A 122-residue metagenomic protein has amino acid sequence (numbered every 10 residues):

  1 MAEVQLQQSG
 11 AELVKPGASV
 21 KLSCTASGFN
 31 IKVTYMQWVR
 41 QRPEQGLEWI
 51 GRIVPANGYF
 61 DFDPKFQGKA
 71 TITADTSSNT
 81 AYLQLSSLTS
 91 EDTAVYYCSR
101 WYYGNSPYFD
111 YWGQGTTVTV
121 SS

Functional and structural regions predicted by a protein language model:
M1-S122: Extracellular domains of the immunoglobulin superfamily
